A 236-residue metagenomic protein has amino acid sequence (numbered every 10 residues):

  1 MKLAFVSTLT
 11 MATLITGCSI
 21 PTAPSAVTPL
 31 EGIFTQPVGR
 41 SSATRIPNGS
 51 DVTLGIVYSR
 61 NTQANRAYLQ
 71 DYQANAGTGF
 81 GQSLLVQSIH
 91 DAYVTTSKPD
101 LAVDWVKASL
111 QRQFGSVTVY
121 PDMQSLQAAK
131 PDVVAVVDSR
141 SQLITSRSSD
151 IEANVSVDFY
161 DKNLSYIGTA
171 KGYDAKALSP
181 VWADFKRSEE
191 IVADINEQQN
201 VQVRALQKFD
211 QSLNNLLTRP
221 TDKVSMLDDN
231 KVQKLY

Functional and structural regions predicted by a protein language model:
M1-S7: Bacterial N-terminal signal peptides that target proteins for export
L14-G17: C-terminal motif of bacterial Sec signal peptides marking the signal peptidase cleavage site
S19-R45, N163-Y236: C-terminal/domain-edge helix-coil "capping" segments
S19-V103, T218-Y236: A structural "domain/chain start" motif
A23-F34, Y120-T169: Surface-exposed short loop/turn segments
T62, R140-T145, D174-P180: Solvent-exposed loop/turn segments at secondary-structure junctions within structured extracellular/periplasmic domains
D91-R140: Short, solvent-exposed, polar/charged sequence segments at loop or secondary-structure edges
T95-V103, S149-D150, I195-Q202, L206: Solvent-exposed, acidic/flexible segments
